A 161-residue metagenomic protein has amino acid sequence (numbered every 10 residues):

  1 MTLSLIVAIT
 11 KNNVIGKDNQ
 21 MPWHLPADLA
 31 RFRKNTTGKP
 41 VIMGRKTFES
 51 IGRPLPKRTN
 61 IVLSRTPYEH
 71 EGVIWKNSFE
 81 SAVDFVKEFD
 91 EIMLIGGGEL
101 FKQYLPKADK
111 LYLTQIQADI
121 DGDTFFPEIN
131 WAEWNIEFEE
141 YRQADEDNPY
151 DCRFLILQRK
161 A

Functional and structural regions predicted by a protein language model:
M1-A161: Enzymes that bind and transform nitrogen-containing heteroaromatic metabolites
